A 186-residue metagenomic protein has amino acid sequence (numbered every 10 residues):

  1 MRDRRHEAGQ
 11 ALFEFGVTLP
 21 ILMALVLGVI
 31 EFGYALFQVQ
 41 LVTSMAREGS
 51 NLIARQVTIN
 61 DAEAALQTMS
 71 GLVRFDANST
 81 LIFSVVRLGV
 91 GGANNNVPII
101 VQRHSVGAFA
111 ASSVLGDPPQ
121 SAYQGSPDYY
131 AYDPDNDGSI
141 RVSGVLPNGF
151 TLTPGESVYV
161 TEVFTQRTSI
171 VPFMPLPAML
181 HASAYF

Functional and structural regions predicted by a protein language model:
M1-A8: N-terminal leader/signal peptides at the extreme start of proteins
A11, G16, P20-Q56: Aliphatic-rich helix starts adjacent to a transmembrane/signal segment
L36, N60, A77, M174-P175: Non-catalytic, surface-exposed connector residues within folded enzymatic/regulatory domains
I53-P98: Extracytoplasmic beta-strand-rich oligomerization domains located immediately C-terminal to a leader/signal peptide
I82-V85, V160-E162, S183-Y185: Soluble periplasmic/extracytoplasmic beta-strand elements of cell-envelope proteins
G89-A178: Intrinsically disordered, low-complexity regions enriched in Pro/Ser/Thr/Gly and acidic residues
